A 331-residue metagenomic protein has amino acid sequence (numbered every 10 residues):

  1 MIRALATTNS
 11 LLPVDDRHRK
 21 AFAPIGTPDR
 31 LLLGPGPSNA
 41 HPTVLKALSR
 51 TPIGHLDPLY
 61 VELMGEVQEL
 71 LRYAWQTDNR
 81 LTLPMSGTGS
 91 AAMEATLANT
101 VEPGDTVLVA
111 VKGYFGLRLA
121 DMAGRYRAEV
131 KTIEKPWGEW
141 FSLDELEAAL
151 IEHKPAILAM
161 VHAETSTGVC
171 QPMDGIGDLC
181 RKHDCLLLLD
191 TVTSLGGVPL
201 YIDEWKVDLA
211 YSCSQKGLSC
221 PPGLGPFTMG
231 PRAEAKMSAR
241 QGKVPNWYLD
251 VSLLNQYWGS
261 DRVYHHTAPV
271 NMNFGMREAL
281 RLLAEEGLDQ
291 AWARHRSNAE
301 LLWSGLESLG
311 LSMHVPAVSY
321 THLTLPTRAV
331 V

Functional and structural regions predicted by a protein language model:
M1-T51: N-terminal glycine-rich, Lys/His-bearing helix-loop that initiates the first secondary-structure elements of many
D29-M85, S90: A glycine-/small-polar-enriched, mobile loop at the entrance of the PLP active site in fold-type I
N39-A40, Q215-S304: Active-site C-terminal subdomain of aminotransferase-like
R80-L108, K112, G116-A120: Conserved beta-loop-alpha segment that forms the PLP phosphate-binding cup at the N-terminus of a helix
W140-G196, L209, G217: Active-site phosphate-binding strand-loop segment of PLP-dependent enzymes
D203-Q215: Conserved active-site segment immediately N-terminal to the catalytic lysine that forms the internal aldimine
T321-T327: Conserved small/polar residues in nucleotide/adenosyl-binding loops
